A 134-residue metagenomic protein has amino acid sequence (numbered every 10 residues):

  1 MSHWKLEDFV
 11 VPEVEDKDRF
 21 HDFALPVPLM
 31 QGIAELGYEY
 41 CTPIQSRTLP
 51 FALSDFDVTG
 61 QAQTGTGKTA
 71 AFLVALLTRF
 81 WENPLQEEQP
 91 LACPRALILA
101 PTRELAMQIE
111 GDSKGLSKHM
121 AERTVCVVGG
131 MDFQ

Functional and structural regions predicted by a protein language model:
M1-F56, V74: N-terminal intrinsically disordered, low-complexity tails of helicases
V27-Q31, E35-E39, L85-Q134: Conserved nucleic-acid-binding Ia/Ib motif block in the N-terminal RecA-like helicase ATPase lobe
S46-V58, A70-Q89, M107, D112-L116: Walker A/P-loop NTP-binding motif
T59-Q61, L97: Short hydrophobic/aromatic beta-strand immediately N-terminal to the Walker A/P-loop
A62-T66: The conserved Walker
